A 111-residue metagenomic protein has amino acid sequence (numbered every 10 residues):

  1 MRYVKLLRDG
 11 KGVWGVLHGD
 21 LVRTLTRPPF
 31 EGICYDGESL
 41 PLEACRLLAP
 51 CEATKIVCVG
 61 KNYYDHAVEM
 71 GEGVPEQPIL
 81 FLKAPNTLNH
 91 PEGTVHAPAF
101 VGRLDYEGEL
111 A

Functional and structural regions predicted by a protein language model:
M1-P78: N-terminal non-catalytic cap/leader segment that marks the start of a structured domain
A53-V57, N62-A111: Glycine-enriched loop-and-adjacent helix/strand subsegments that border the catalytic/binding cleft of enzyme cores
